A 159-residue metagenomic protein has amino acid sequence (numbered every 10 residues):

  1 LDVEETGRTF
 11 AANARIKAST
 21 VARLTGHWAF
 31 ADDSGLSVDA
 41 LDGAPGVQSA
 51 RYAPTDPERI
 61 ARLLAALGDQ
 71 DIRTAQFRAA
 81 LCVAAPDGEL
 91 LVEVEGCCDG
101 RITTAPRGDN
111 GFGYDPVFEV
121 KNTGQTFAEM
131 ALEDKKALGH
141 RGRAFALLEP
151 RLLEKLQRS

Functional and structural regions predicted by a protein language model:
L1-S159: Anionic-ligand binding patches
